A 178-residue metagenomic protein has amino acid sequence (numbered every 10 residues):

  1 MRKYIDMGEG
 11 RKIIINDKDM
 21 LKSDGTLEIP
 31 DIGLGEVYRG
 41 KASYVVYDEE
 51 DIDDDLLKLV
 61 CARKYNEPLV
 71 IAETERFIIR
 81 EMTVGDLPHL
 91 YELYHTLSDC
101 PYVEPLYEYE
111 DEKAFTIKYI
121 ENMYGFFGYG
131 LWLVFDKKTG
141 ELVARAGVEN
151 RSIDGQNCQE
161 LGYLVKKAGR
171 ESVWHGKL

Functional and structural regions predicted by a protein language model:
R2-G8, E49-A168: GNAT-family acyltransferases
G10-K12: Short acidic/histidine-rich motifs immediately flanking catalytic phosphotransfer sites in two-component signaling
I14-Y44: Acidic, Mg2+-coordinating phosphoryl-transfer loop and its flanking beta/alpha structural elements, shared across
L34-E36, E108, S172-V173: A generic structural motif
Y163-V165, E171-L178: Conserved acetyl-CoA-binding loop-helix of GNAT-fold acetyltransferases
